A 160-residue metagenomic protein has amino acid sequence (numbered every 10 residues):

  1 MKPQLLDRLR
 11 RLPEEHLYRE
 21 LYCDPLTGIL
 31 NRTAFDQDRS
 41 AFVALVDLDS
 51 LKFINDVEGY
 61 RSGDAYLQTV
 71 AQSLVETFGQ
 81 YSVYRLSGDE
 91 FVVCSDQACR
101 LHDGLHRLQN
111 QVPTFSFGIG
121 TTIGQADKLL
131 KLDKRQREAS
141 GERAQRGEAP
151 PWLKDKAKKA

Functional and structural regions predicted by a protein language model:
M1-D24: PAS-family sensory modules
L5-L12, Q37-F42, T122, L153: Extended hydrophobic/Leu-rich segments
R19-Y22, L30-F42, D49-E76, Y84-G88 (+2 more regions): Conserved long alpha-helical elements within nucleotide-processing catalytic cores of c-di-GMP signaling and class III
T27: Acidic carboxylate motifs that coordinate Ca2+ or other divalent cations, activating on Asp/Glu
A41, Y81, A139-E142: PAS-family sensory domain
T69-Q125: GGDEF/GGEEF active-site signature
Q109-S116, Q125-A160: Catalytic/regulatory signature loops of cyclic-dinucleotide turnover enzymes and related class III nucleotidyl cyclases
